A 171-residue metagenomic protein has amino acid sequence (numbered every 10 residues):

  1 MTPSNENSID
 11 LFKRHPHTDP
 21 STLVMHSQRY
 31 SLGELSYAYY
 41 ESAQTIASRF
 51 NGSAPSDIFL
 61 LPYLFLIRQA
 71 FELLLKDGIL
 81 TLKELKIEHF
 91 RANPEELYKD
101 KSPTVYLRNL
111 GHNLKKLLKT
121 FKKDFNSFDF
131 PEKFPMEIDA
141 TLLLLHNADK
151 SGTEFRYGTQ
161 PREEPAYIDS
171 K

Functional and structural regions predicted by a protein language model:
M1-K171: Domain-scale activation on soluble regions of proteins
